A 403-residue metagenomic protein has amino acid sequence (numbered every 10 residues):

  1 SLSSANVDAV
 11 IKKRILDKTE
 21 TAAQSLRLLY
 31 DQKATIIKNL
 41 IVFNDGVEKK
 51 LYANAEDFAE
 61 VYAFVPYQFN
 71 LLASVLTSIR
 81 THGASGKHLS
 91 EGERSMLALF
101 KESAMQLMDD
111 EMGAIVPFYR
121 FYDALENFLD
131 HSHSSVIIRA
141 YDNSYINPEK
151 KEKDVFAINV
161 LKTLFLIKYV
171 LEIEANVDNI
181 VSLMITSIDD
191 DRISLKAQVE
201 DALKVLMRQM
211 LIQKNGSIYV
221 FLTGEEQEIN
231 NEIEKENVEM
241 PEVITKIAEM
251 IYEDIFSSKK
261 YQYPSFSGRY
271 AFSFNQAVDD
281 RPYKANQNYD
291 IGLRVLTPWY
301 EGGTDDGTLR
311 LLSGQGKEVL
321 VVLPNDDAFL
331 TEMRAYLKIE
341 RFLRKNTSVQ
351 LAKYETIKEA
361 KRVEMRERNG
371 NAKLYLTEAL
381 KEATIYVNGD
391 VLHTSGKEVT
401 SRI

Functional and structural regions predicted by a protein language model:
S1-I403: Extended alpha-helical scaffold and adjacent linker segments that couple domains and build interaction/assembly
